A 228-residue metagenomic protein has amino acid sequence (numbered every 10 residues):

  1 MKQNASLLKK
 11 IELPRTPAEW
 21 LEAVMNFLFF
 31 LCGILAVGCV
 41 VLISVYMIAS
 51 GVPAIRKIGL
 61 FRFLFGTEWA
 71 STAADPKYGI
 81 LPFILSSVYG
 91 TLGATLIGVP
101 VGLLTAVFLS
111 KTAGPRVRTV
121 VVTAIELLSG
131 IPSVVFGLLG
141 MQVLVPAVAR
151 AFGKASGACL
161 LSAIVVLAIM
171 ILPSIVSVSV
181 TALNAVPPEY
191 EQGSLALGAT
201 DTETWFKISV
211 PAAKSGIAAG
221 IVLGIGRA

Functional and structural regions predicted by a protein language model:
I11-A23, F27, I48-A94, G114-P115: Periplasmic/extracellular loop-to-transmembrane helix junction in inner-membrane transport proteins
E19-V45: N-terminal signal-anchor/first transmembrane alpha helix
L85, Y89-I97, V101, T105 (+1 more regions): Hydrophobic alpha-helical transmembrane segments of multipass integral membrane proteins, especially permease/channel
V101-G140: Cytoplasmic-entry segments and transmembrane alpha-helices of multi-pass inner-membrane transporters
E126-I171: Generic hydrophobic transmembrane alpha-helix motif, especially the helices
P132, L197-G198, P211: Glycine/proline-centered hinge or cleavage motifs at structural transition points of membrane proteins
S177-L195, T202-K207: Intracellular coupling helices
V178-S179, D201-A228: Transmembrane alpha-helices
